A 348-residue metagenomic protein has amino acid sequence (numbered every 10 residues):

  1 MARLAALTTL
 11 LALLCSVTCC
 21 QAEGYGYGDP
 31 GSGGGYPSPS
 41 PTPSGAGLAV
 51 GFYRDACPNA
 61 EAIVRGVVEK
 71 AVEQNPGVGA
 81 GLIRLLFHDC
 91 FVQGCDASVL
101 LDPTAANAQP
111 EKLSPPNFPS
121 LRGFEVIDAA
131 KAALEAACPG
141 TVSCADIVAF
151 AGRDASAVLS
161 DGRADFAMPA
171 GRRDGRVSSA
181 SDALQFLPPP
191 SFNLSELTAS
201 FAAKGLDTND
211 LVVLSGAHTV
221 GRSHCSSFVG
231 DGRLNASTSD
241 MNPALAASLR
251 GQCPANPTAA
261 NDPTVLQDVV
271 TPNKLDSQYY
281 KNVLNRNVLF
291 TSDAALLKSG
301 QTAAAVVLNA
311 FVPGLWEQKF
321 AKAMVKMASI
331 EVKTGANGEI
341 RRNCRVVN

Functional and structural regions predicted by a protein language model:
A2-N348: Catalytic cores of secreted/periplasmic or lumenal enzymes
